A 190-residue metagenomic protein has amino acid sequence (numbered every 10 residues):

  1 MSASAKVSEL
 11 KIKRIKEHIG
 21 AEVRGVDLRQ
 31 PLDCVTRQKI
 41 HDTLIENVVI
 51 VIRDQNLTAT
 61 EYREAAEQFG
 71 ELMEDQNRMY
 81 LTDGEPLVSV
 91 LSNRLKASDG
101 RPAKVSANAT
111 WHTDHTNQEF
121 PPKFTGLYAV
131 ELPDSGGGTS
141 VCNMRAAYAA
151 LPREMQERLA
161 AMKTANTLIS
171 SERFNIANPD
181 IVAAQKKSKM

Functional and structural regions predicted by a protein language model:
S2-M190: Non-heme Fe(II) oxygenase catalytic core, chiefly the N-lobe of the double-stranded beta-helix
